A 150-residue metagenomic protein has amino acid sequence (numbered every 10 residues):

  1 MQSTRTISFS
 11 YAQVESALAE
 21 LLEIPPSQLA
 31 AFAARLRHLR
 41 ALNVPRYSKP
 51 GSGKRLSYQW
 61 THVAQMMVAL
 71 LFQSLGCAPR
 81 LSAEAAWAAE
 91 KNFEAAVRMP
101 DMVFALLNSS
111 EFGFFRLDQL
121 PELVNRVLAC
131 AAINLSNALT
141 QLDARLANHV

Functional and structural regions predicted by a protein language model:
M1-H38: Polyanion-binding surface elements
Q2, R46, W60-V150: Arg/Lys-rich, alpha-helical DNA-contact motif
L36-L42, Y58: Basic amphipathic alpha-helical segments that dock to polyanions
A41-K49: A short, conserved structural fragment
S52-Q59: Minor-groove-contacting beta-hairpin "wing" of winged helix-turn-helix DNA-binding domains
